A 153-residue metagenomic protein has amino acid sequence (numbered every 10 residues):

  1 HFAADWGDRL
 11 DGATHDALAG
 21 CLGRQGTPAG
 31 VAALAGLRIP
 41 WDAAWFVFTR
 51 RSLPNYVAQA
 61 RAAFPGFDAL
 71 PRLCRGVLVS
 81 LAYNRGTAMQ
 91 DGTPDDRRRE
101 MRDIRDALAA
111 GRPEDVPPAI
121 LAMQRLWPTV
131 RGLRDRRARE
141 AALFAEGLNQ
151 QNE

Functional and structural regions predicted by a protein language model:
H1-G76, R99, G111-E153: Acidic, aromatic-lined catalytic clefts of primarily extracellular/periplasmic carbohydrate-active enzymes that remodel
R75-G86: Short N-proximal segments of mature Sec-exported proteins
N84-G92, T129-V130: Secretory-pathway/luminal and periplasmic proteins that interact with or process carbohydrate-rich
Q90-D103: Short, surface-exposed beta-strand/strand-loop-strand elements in extracellular ectodomains
